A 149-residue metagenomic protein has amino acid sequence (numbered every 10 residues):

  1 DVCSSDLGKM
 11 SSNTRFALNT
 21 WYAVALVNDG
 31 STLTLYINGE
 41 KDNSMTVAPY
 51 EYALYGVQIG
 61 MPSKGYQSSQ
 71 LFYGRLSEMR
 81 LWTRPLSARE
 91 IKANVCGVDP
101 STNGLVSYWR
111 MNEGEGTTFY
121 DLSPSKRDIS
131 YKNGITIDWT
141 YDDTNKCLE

Functional and structural regions predicted by a protein language model:
D1-C3: Single conserved hydrophobic/aromatic residue that forms the stacking wall/gate of nucleotide- or nucleobase-binding
S5-I91, C96-S125, T136-E149: Extracellular glycan-associated modules
Y131: Active-site and glycan-interaction determinants of carbohydrate-active enzymes
